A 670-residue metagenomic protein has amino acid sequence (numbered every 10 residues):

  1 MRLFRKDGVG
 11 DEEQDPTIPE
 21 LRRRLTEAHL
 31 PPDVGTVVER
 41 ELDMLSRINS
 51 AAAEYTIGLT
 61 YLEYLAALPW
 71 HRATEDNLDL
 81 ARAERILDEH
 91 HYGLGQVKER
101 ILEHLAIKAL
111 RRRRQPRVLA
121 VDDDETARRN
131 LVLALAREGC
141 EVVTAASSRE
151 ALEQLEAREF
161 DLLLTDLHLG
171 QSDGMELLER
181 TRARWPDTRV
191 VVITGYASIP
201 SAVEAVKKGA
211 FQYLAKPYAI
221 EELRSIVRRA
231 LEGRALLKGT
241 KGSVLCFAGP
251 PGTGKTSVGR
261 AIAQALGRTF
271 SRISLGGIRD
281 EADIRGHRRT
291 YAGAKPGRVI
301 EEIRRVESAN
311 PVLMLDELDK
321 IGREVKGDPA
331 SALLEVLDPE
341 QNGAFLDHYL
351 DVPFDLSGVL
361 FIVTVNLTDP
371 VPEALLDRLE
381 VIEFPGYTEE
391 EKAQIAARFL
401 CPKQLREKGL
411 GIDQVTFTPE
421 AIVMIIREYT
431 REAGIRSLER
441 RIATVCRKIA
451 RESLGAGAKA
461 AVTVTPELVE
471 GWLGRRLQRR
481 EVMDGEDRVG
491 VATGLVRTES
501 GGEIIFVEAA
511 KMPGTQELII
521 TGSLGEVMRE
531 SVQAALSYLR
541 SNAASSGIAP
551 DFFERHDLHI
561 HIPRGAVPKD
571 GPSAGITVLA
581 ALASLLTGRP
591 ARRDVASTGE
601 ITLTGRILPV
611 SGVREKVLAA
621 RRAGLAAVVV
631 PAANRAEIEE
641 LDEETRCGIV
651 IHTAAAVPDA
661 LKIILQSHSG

Functional and structural regions predicted by a protein language model:
M1-Q115, A215: Extended, charged alpha-helical coiled-coil/arm scaffolds that mediate oligomerization and mechanical coupling in large
G139-A146, Q154, A654: Short hydrophobic/Thr-rich beta-strand motif most characteristic of the beta2 strand and flanking loop of CheY-like
S147, D173-E176, T194: Acidic catalytic/metal-coordinating carboxylates
E153, H168, M175-D187, E204: Short amphipathic alpha-helix used as the core "switch/output" element in two-component signaling
R158-L164, L169, V191: Active-site beta3 strand of CheY-like receiver
E222, R488, A492-T493, S500-G670: Peripheral, non-AAA+ core regions of ATP-driven protein-machinery
L245-I273: Walker A/P-loop
